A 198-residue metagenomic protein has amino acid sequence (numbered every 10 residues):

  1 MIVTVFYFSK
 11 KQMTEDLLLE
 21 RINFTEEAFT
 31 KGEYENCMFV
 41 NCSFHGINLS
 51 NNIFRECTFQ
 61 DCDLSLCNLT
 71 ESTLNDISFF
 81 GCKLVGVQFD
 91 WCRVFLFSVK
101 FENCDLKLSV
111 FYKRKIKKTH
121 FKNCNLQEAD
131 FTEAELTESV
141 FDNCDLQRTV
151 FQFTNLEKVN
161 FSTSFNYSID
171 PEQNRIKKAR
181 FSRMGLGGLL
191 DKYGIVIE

Functional and structural regions predicted by a protein language model:
I2-E198: Tandem repeat scaffolds
